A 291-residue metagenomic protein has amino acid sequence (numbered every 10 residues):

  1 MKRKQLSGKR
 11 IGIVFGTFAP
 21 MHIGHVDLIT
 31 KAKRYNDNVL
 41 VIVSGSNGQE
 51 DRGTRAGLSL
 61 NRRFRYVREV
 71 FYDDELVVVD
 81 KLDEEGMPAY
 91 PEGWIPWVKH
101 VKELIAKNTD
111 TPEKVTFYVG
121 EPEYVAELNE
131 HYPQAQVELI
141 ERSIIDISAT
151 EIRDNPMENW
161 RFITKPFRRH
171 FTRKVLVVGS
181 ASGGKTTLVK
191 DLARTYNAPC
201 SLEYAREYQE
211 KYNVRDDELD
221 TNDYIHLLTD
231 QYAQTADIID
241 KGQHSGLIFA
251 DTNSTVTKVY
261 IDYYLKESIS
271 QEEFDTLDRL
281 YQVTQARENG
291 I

Functional and structural regions predicted by a protein language model:
M1-R173: Nucleotidyltransferase catalytic core that binds NTPs
K9, K174-V175, A193, Y212 (+3 more regions): Catalytic phosphate/metal-binding cores of nucleic-acid and nucleotide-processing enzymes, i.e., regions that mediate
G57-D73, E218-G242, G246: Short, structured active-site "lid" loops
K102-N108, E127-H131, N253-I291: ATP-dependent NMP and nucleoside kinases share a basic, alpha-helical "lid"
A181: The conserved Walker
G184: Conserved glycine(s) of the Walker
T187: Conserved Walker
K190, R194-Q234: Conserved substrate/cofactor phosphate-moiety recognition/catalytic segment in nucleotide-dependent phosphotransferases
